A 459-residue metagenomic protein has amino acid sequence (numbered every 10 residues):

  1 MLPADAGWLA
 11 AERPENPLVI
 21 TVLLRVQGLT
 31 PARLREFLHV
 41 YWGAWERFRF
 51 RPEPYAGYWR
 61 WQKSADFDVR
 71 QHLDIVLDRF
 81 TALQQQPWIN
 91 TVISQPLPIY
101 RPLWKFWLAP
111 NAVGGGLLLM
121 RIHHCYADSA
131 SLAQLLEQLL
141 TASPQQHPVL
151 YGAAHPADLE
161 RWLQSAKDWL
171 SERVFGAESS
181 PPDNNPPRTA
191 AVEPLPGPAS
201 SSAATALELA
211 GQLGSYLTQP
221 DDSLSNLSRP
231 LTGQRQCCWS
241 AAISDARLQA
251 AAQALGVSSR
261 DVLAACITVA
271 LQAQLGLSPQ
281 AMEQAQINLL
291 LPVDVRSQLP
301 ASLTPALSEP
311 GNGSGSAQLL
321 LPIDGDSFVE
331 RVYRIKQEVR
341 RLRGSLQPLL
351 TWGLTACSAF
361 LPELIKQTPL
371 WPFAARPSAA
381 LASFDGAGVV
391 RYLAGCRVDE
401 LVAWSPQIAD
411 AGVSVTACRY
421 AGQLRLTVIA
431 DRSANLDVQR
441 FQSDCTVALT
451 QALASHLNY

Functional and structural regions predicted by a protein language model:
M1, L24-R33, H39-W42, E53-A411 (+4 more regions): Soluble acyl-CoA-dependent acyltransferase catalytic core bearing the H(X)4D motif
M1-G28: Short, Lys/Arg-rich amphipathic segments at extreme N-termini
W45: Short catalytic/binding micro-motifs of nucleotide second-messenger systems
